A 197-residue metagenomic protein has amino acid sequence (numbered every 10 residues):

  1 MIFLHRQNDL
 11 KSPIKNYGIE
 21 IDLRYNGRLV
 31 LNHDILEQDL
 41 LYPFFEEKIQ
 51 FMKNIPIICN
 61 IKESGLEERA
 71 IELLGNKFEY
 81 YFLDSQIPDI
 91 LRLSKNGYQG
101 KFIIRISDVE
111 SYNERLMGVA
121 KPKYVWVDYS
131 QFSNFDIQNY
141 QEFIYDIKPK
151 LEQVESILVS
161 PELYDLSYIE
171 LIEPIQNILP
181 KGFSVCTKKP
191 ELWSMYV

Functional and structural regions predicted by a protein language model:
M1-V197: Phosphate-group recognition and catalysis centered on beta-loop-alpha active-site segments
